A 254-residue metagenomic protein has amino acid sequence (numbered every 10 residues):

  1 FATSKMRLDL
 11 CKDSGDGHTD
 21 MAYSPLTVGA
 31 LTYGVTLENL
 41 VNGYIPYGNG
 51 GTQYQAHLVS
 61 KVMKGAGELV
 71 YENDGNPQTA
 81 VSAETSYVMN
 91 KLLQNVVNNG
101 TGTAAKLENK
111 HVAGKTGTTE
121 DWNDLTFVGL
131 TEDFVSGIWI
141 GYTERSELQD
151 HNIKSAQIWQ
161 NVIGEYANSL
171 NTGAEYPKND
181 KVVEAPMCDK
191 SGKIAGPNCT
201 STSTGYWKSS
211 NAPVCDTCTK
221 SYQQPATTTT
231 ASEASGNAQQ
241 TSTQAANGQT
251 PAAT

Functional and structural regions predicted by a protein language model:
F1-N39: Mid-domain, small-residue-enriched loop/turn segments at the edges of structured enzyme/sensor domains
Y33-G236: A penicillin-recognizing enzyme superfamily signal
Q239-T254: Long, low-complexity, intrinsically disordered segments
